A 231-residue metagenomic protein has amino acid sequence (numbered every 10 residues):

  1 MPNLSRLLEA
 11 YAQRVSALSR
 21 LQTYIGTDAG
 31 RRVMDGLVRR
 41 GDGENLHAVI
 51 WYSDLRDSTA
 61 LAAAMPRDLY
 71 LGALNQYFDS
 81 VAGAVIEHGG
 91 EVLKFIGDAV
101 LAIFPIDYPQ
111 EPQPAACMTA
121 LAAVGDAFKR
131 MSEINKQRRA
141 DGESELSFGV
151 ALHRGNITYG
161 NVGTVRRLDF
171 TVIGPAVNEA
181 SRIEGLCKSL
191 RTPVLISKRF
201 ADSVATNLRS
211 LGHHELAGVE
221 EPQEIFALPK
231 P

Functional and structural regions predicted by a protein language model:
M1-N45: Regulatory cytosolic signal-relay segments
A12-R14, R39-A122: Catalytic NTP-binding/metal-coordinating core of nucleotidyl cyclase/transferase enzymes
I25, A29, Y70, Y77 (+4 more regions): Helical mechanochemical/support elements of P-loop NTPase systems and associated helical scaffolds
I50, V100, F148-R154, I225: A structural signal for short, well-ordered beta-strand segments
N75-G89, I106, Q110-V150, P175-L186: Alpha-helical scaffold within the catalytic cores of cyclic-nucleotide enzymes
I103-A115, V150-F170, C187-L190: Catalytic strand-loop-helix junctions within cyclic-nucleotide turnover domains
I157, A180, L186-P231: Cytosolic regulatory/linker segments at or just downstream of nucleotide-handling modules in signal-transduction
